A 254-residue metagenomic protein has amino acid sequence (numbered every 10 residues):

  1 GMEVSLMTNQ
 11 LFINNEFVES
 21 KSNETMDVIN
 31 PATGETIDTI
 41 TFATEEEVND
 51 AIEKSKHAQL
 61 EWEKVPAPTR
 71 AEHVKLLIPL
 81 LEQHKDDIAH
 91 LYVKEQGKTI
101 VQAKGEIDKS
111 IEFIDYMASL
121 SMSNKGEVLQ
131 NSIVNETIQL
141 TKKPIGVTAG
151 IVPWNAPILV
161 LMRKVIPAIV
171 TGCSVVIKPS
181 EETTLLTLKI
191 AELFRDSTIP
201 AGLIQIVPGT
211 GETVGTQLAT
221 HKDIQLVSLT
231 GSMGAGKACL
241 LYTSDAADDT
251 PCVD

Functional and structural regions predicted by a protein language model:
G1-T39, E72, L76, G126-I151: Terminal low-complexity tails and localization/encapsulation signals of metabolic enzymes
F12-I13, D27-N30, T36-D50, T198-L203 (+1 more regions): Histidine- and aromatic-rich ligand-binding microenvironments
V28, T39, E61, H73 (+7 more regions): Residue-level recognition of specific faces of alpha-helices
G34, R70, Y92, I114 (+3 more regions): Residue-level signal for inorganic ion chemistry
I37-N124: Glycine-rich loop-to-alpha-helix module at the N-terminal edge of alpha/beta enzyme cores
A51, S55-A58, A168, T187 (+1 more regions): Small-residue (primarily alanine) positions within well-ordered alpha-helices, especially packing/interaction faces
G126-S244: Rossmann-like NAD(P) dinucleotide-binding subdomain of oxidoreductase/dehydrogenase enzymes
Y242-V253: Single conserved hydrophobic/aromatic residue that forms the stacking wall/gate of nucleotide- or nucleobase-binding
